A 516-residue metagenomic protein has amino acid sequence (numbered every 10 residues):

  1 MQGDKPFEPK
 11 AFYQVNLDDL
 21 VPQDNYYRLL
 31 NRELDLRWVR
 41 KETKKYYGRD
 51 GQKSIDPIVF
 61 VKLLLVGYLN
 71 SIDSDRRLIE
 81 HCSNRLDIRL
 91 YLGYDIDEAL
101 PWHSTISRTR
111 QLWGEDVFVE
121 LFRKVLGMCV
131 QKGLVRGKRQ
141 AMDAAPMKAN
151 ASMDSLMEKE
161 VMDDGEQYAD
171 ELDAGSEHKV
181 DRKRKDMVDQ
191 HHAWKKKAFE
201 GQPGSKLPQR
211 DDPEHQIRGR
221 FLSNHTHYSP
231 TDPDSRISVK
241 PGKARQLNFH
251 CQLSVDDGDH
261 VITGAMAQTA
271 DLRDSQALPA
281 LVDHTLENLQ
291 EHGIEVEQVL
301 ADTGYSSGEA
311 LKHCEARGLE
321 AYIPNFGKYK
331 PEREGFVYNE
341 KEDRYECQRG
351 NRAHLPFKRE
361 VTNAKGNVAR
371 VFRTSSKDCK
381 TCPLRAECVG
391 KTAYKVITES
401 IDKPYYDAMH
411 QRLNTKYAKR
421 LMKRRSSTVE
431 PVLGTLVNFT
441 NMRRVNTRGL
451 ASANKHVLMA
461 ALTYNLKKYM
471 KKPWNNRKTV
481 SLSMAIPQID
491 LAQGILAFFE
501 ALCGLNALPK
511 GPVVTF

Functional and structural regions predicted by a protein language model:
M1-R28: Hydrophobic alpha-helical membrane-insertion signals
G3-D4, S71-N84, Y94-F516: Anion-binding and metal-coordination hotspots
N16, V59-L65, T105-R108, K124: A general alpha-helix detector
D18-V21, Q52, K243: Short secondary-structure boundary/capping segments within folded domains
Q23-L65: Basic, short loop/linker segments at the boundary and entry of helix-turn-helix/winged-helix-like folds
Y68: Short, aromatic/basic-rich helix-turn unit that serves as a nucleic-acid recognition element
I88-L92: Short amphipathic alpha-helical interface patches used for protein-protein assembly/oligomerization
